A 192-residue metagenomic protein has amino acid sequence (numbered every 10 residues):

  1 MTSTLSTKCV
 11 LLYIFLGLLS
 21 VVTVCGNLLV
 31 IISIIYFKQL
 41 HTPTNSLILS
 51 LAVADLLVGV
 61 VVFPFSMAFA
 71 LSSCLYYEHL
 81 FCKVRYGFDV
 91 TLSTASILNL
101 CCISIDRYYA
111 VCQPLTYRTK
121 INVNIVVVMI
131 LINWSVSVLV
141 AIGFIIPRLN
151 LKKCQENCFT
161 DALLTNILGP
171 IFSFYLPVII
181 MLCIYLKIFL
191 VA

Functional and structural regions predicted by a protein language model:
M1-S3, A70-T94, Q113, R118-L186: Loop architecture of class A 7-transmembrane GPCRs
L5-S20, L40-I105, Y109-K120, A162-N166: Extracellular TM2-ECL1-early TM3 structural module of rhodopsin-like
V10-L12, L29-V30, K153-Q155: Short acidic/polar alpha-helix capping motifs at helix-coil junctions
V24-I35, L56, F63-P64, T91-L115 (+4 more regions): Cytoplasm-facing ends of alpha-helical transmembrane segments in multi-pass membrane proteins
